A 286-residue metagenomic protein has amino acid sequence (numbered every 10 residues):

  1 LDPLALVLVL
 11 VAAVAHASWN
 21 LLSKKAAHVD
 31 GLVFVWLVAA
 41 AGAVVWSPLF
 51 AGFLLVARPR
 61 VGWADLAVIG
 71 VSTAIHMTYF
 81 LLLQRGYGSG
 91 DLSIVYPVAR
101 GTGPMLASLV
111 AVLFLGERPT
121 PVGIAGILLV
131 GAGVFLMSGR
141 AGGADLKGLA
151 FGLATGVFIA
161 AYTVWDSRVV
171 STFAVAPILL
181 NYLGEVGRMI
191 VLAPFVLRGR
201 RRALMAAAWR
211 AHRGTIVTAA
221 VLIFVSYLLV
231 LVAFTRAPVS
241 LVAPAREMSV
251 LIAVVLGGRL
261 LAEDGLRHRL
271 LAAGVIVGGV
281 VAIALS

Functional and structural regions predicted by a protein language model:
L1-L6, A51-L66, V110-V122, R168-I178 (+2 more regions): Helix-coil boundary and interhelical linker segments in multi-pass alpha-helical membrane proteins
L1-V71, T78-G90, R140-L153, V186-T218 (+3 more regions): Membrane-interface interhelical linkers
V9, L32-W36, I69, S93-P97 (+5 more regions): Hydrophobic/aromatic positions within or immediately flanking transmembrane alpha-helices of multi-pass small-molecule
A13-A17, S47, T73-L81, G101-L109 (+7 more regions): Hydrophobic/small/kink-forming positions within alpha-helical transmembrane segments of polytopic membrane proteins
H28-V33, L82-A99, L115-R118, S171-L179 (+1 more regions): Structural motif at transmembrane-helix junctions in multi-pass transporters
A41-V45, V98-L113, L128, G187-V191 (+4 more regions): Alpha-helical transmembrane segments of compact multi-pass small-molecule transporters, enriched in specific families
W46, S108-V112, P119-G139, H268-S286: Hydrophobic transmembrane alpha-helices of multi-pass small-molecule transport proteins
K147-L179: Selected transmembrane alpha-helices and immediately adjacent juxtamembrane segments of polytopic inner-membrane
